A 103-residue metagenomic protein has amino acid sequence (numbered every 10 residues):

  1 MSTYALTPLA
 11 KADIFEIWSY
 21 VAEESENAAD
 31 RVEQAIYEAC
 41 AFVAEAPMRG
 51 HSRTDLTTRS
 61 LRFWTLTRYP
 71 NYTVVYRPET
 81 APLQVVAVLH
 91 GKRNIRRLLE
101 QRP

Functional and structural regions predicted by a protein language model:
M1-A35: Arg/Lys-rich, positively charged N-terminal/basic patches that mediate binding to nucleic acids
M1-P8, A12, S60, R77-P82 (+1 more regions): Small, basic N-terminal interaction modules of short regulatory proteins
A12, N27, E38, N71 (+1 more regions): Short alpha-helical
R31, Y37-A41, W64-R68: PIN-domain endoribonuclease scaffold, especially VapC-family toxins
A44: Short proline/glycine- and basic residue-enriched helix-capping loop/turn segments at helix->loop/beta transitions
M48-A81: Basic/aromatic recognition patch in beta-strand/loop cores that engages polyanionic ligands
Y69-P103: Enriched for short, Lys/Arg-rich terminal
